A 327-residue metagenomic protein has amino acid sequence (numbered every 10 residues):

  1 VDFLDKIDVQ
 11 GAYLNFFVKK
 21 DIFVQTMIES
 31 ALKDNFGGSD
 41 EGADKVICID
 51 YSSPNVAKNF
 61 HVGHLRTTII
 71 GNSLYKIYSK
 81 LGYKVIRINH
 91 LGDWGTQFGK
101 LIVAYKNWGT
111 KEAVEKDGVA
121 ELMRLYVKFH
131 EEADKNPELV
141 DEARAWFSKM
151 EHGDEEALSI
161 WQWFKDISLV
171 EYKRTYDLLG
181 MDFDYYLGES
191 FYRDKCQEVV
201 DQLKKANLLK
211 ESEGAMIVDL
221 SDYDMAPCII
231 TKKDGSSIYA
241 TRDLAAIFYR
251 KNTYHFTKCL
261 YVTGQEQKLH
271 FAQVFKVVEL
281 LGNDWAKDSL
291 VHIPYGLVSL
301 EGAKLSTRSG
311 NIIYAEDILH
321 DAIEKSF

Functional and structural regions predicted by a protein language model:
V1-F327: NTP-dependent nucleotidyl-transfer catalytic core
